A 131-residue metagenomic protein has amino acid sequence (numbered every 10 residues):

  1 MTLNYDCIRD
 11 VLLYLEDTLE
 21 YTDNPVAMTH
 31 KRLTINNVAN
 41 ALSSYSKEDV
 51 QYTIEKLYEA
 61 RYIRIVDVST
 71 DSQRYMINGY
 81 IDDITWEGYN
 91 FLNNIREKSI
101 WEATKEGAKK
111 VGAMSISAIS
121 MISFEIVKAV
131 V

Functional and structural regions predicted by a protein language model:
L3-A41: Short amphipathic alpha-helical interface segments
L15-L19, L57, L92-I95: Generic structural signal for hydrophobic core residues of well-folded globular domains
Y45: Cell wall/extracellular polymer interaction/catalysis modules
Q51, Y58-S69: A short, conserved structural fragment
V68-N94: Accessory beta->alpha helical hairpin/"wing" motif in late/C-terminal subdomains of nucleic-acid enzymes
K98-V131: Membrane-inserting effector segments that mediate pore formation, membrane fusion, or transient membrane insertion
